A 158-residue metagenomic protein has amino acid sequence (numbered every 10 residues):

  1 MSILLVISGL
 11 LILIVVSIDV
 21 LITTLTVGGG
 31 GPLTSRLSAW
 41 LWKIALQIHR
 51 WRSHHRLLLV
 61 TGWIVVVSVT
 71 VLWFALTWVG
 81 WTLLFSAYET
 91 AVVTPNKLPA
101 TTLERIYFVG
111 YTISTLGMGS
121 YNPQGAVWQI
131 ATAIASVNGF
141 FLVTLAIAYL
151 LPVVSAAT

Functional and structural regions predicted by a protein language model:
M1-S2, T90-A91, A126-V127: Helix-coil boundary and interhelical linker segments in multi-pass alpha-helical membrane proteins
M1-S8, A133: Feature marks short, highly hydrophobic, charge-poor N-terminal signal-anchor/signal peptide-like helices that anchor
L10-S35, A75-F85, T144-I147: Hydrophobic alpha-helical membrane-embedded segments
I12-V20, V66-T70, W81, A100-T158: Pore domain of cation channels
L25-G28, Y88-N96, L151-T158: Membrane-interfacial segments
V27-R52, N96, T158: Membrane-interface amphipathic/juxtamembrane segments adjacent to transmembrane helices
I48-V65, S120: Cytosolic juxtamembrane amphipathic/interface segments immediately preceding and feeding into a transmembrane helix
V79-T94, Y121: Transmembrane alpha-helix boundary signature
